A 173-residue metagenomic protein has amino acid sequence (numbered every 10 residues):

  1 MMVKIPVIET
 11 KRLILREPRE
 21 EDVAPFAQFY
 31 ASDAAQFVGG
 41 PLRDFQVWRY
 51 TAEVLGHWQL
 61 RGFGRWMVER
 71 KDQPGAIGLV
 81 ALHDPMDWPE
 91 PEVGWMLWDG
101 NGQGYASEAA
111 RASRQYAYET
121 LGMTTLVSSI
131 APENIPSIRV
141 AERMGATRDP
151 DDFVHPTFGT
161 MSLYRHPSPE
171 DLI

Functional and structural regions predicted by a protein language model:
M1-G39, A52, G56-H57, R65-I173: Acyl-donor (CoA/ACP) binding surface of acyl/acetyltransferases
R43-V47: Short amphipathic alpha-helix in the helical subdomain of ABC transporter nucleotide-binding domains
